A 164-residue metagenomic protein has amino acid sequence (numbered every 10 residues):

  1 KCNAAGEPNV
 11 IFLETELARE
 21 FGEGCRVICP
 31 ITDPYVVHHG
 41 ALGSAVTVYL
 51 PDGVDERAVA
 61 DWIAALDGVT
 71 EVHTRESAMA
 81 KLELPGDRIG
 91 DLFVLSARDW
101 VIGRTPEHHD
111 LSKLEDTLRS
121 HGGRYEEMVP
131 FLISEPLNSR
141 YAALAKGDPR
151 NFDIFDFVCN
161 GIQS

Functional and structural regions predicted by a protein language model:
K1-S164: Feature captures the catalytic ectodomains and active-site-proximal regions of enzymes that hydrolyze or transfer
